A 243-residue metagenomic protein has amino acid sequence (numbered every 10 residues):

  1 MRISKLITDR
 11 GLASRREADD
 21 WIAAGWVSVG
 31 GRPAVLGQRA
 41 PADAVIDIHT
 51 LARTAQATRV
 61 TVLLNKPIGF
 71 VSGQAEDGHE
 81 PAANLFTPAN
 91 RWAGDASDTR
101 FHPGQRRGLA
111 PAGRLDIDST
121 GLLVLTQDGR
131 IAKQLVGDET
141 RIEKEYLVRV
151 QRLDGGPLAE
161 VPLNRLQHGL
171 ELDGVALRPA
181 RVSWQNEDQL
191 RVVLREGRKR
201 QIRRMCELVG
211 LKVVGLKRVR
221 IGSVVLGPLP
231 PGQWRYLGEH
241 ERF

Functional and structural regions predicted by a protein language model:
M1-F243: Basic, flexible Lys/Arg- and Gly-enriched helix-loop patches that mediate nucleic-acid binding at interfaces with rRNA
